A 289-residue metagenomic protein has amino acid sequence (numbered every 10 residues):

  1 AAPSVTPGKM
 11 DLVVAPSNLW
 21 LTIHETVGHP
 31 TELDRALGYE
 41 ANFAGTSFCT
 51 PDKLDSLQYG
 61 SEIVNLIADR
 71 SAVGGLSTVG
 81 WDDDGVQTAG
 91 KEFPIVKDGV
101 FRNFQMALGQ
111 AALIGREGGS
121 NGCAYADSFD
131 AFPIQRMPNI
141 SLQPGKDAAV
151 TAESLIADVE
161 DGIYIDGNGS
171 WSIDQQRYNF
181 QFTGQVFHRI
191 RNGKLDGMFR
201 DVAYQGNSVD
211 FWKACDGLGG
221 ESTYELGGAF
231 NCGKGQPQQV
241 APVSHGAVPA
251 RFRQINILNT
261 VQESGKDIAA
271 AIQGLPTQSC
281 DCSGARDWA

Functional and structural regions predicted by a protein language model:
A1-A289: N-terminal small-residue-enriched
